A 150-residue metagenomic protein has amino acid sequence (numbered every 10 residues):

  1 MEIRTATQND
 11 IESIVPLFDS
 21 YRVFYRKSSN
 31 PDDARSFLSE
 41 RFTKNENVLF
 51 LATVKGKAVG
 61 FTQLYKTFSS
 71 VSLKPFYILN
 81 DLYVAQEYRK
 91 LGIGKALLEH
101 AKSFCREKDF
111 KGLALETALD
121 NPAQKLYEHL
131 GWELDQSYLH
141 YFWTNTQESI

Functional and structural regions predicted by a protein language model:
M1-I3: Extreme N-terminal starter segment of soluble prokaryotic enzymes
T5-E12, P16-K74, N80, D135 (+1 more regions): Acetyl-CoA-dependent GNAT
V84, K90-S103, H129: Conserved acetyl-CoA-binding loop-helix of GNAT-fold acetyltransferases
A85, A118: Residue-level recognition of the GNAT/N-acetyltransferase active site
K95, L119-S137, W143: Conserved active-site alpha-helix within GNAT-family acetyltransferase domains
C105-E116: Conserved GNAT acetyl-CoA-binding A-motif
F142-E148: Short beta-strand-to-coil "C-cap" segments at the C-terminal boundary of structured domains/repeats, marking
